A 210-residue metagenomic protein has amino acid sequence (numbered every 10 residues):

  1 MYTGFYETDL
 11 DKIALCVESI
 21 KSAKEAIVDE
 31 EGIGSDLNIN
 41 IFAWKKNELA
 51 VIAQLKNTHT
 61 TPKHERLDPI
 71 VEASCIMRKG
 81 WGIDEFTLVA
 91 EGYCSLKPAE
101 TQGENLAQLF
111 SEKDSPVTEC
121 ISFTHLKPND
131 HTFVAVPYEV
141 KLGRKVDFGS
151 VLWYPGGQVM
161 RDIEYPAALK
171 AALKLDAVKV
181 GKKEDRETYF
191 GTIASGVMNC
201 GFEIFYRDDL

Functional and structural regions predicted by a protein language model:
M1-A73: N-terminal domain-onset segments
P69-L210: Low-complexity intrinsically disordered segments
